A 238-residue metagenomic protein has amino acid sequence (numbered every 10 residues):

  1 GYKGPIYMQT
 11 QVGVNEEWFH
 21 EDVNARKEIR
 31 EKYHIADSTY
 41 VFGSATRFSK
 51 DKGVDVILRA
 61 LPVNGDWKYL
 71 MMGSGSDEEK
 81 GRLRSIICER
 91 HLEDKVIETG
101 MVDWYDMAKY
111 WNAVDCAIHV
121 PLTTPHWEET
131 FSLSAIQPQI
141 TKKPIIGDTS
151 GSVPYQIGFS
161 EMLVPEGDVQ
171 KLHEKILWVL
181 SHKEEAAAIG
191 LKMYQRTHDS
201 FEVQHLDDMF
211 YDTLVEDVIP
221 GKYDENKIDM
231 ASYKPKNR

Functional and structural regions predicted by a protein language model:
G1-A25, E98: Donor nucleotide-sugar binding/catalytic pocket of nucleotide-sugar-dependent glycosyltransferases
V14, K68-R84: Glycosyltransferase donor-sugar binding loop
A36-K52, L58-P62, L70: Conserved donor-binding/catalytic core segment of Leloir-type glycosyltransferases
G81-Y105: Nucleotide-activated donor-binding/catalytic signature segment of Leloir-type glycosyltransferases, i.e., the conserved
M101-V102, K109-V114: Short alpha-helical donor nucleotide-sugar binding micro-motif in glycosyltransferases
H119-I136, D148-Y155: Nucleotide-sugar-dependent
G147, F159-V169, W178-K183: Conserved acidic donor-binding segment of nucleotide-sugar-dependent glycosyltransferases
S181-G221, I228, Y233-P235: A charged, aromatic-enriched C-terminal amphipathic alpha-helix characteristic of glycosyltransferases across folds
